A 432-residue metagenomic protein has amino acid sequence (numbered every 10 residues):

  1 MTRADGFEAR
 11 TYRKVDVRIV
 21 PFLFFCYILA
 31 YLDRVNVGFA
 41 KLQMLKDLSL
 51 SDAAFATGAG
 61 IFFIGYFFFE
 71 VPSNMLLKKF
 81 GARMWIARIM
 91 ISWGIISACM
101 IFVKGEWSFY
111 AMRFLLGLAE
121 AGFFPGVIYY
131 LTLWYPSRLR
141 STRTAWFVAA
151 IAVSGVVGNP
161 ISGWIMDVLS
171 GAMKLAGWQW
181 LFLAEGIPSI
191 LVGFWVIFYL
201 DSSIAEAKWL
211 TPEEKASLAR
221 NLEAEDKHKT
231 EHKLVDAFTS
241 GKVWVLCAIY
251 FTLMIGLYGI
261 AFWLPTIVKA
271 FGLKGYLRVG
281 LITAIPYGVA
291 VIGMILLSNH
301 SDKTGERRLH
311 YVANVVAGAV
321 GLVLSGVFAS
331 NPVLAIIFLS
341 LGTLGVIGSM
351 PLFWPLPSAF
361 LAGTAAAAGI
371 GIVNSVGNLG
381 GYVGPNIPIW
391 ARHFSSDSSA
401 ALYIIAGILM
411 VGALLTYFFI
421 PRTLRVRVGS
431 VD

Functional and structural regions predicted by a protein language model:
R18-D52, G158, S162, I260-P265 (+1 more regions): Extracytoplasmic
V37-G38, A237-S298, M350, W354 (+1 more regions): Extracytoplasmic gate region of multi-pass secondary transporters
S49, G81, F102-S108, A119 (+4 more regions): Helix-breaking motifs and short loop linkers at transmembrane-helix boundaries and internal kinks in secondary membrane
F68-W107: Conserved MFS/SLC helix-loop-helix module at the cytosolic interface between two early adjacent transmembrane helices
F69-G81, M294-E306, R392: Helix-to-loop junctions at the C-terminal end of transmembrane segments in multipass secondary transporters
M112-A149: Cytoplasmic helix-loop-helix junction between adjacent transmembrane helices in 12-TM secondary transporters
T142-M166, P188-S189, N374-G384: Glycine-rich segments within core transmembrane alpha-helices of 12-TM secondary carriers
R307-L356: C-terminal transmembrane helical hairpin of 12-TM major facilitator-type secondary transporters
